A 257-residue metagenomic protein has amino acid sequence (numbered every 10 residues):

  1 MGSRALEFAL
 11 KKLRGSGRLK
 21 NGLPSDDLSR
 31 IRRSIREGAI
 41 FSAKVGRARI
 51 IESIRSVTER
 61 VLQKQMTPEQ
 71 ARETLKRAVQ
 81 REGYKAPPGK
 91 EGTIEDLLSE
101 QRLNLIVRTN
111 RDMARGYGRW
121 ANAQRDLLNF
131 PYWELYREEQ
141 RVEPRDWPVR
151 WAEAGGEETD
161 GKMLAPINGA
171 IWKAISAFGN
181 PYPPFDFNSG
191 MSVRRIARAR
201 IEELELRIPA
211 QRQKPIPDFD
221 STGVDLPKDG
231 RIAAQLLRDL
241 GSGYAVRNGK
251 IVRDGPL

Functional and structural regions predicted by a protein language model:
M1-D186, R195-L257: Domain-core detector
